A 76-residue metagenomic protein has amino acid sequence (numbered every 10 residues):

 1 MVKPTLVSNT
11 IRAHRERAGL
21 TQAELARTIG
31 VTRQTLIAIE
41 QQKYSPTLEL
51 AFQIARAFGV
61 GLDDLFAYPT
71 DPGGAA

Functional and structural regions predicted by a protein language model:
M1, R56, F66-A76: Short, charged recognition helix plus adjacent turn of helix-turn-helix-like nucleic-acid-binding domains
M1-R17: A short, Lys/Arg-rich alpha-helix, primarily the initiator
N9, G19-L20, P46-E49: Residue-level signal for the short linker/turn that defines the boundary of a DNA-recognition helix
E16, R27, R56: Alpha-helical residues within the helix-turn-helix
L20-A38: Short alpha-helical DNA-recognition segment
Q34, Y44, D63: Key DNA-contact positions within bacterial/archaeal DNA-binding proteins
E49-D64: DNA major-groove recognition helix of helix-turn-helix/homeodomain DNA-binding modules
